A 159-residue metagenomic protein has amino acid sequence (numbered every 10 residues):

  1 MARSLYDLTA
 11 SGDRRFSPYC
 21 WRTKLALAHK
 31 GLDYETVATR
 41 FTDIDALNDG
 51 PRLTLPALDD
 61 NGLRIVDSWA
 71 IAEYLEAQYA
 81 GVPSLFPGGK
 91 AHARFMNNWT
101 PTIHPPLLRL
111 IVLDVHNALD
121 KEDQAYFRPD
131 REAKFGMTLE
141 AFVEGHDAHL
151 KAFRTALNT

Functional and structural regions predicted by a protein language model:
M1-P129: GST-like domain detector, emphasizing the conserved glutathione-binding G-site in the N-terminal thioredoxin-like
K134-T159: A mid-sequence, solvent-exposed acidic-amphipathic segment
